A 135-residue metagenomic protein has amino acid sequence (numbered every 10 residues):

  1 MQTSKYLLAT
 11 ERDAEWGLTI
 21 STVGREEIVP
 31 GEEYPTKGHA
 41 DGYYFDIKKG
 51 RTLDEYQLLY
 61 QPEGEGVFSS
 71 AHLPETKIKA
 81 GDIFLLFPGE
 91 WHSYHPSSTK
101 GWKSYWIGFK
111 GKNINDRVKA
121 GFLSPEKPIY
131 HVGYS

Functional and structural regions predicted by a protein language model:
M1-T76, S98: Generic protein-terminus/edge-of-domain signal
K5-L8, D116-S135: Amphipathic alpha-helical segments enriched in hydrophobic/aromatic residues interleaved with Lys/Arg
T22, S93, P128-I129: Conserved beta-strand positions that form and line the central face of beta-propeller blades
P30, E63-E65, I83, G89-W91 (+1 more regions): Short, charged/polar surface micro-motifs in flexible loops or helix N-caps
L58, I83-L85, W106: Conserved hydrophobic/aromatic beta-strand scaffold that supports enzyme active sites
H72-F87: Short acidic-glycine-tyrosine-enriched beta hairpin
E75, G89-N113: Ligand-binding loop in jelly-roll beta-barrel domains
